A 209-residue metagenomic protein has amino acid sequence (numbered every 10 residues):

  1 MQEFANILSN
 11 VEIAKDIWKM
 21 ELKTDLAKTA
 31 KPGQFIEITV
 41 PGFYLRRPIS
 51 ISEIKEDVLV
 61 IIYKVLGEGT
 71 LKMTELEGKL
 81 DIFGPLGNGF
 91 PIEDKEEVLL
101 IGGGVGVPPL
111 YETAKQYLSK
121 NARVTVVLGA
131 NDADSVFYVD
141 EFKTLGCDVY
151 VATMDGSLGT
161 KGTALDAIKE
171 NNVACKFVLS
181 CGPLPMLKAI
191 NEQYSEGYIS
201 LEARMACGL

Functional and structural regions predicted by a protein language model:
Q2-F4: Extreme N-terminal starter segment of soluble prokaryotic enzymes
I7-N10, I51: Conserved hydrophobic positions within beta-strands
V11-K15, E56-D57: Short, conserved beta-turn/loop elements at beta-strand boundaries and strand-helix junctions
A14-I17, C207: Short acidic/glycine-enriched loop/turn segments that link adjacent beta-strands
K19-L99: FAD-binding FR-type
L71-G208: FNR/FR-type flavoprotein reductase catalytic core
